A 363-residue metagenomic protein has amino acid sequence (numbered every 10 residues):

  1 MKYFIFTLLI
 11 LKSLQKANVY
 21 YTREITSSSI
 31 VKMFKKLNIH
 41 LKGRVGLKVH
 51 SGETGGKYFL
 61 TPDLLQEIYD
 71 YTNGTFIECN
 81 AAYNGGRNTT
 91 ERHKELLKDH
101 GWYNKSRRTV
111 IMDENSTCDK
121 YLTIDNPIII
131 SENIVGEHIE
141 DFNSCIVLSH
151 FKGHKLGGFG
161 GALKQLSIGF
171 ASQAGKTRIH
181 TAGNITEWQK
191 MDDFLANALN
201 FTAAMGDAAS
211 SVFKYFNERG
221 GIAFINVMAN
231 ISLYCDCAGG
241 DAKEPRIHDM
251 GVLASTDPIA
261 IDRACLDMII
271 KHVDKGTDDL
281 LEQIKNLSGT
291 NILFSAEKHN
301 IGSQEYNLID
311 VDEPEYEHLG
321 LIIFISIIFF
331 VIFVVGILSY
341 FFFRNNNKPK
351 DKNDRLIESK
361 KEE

Functional and structural regions predicted by a protein language model:
K2-S13: Cleavable N-terminal signal peptides of Sec/SRP-targeted secreted and luminal proteins
T7, I328-I332: Hydrophobic alpha-helical membrane-embedded or membrane-associated segments
L11-A17, N345-N346: Bacterial Sec-dependent signal peptides at the C-terminal "C-region" and cleavage site
K16-Y71, T75-E317: Extended, low-polarity segments enriched in aliphatic/aromatic residues
E317-S326: Extracellular juxtamembrane-to-transmembrane boundary of type I single-pass membrane glycoproteins
I332-N345: Single-pass type I membrane-protein transmembrane alpha-helix
K348-E363: Intrinsically disordered cytoplasmic terminal tails of membrane proteins
